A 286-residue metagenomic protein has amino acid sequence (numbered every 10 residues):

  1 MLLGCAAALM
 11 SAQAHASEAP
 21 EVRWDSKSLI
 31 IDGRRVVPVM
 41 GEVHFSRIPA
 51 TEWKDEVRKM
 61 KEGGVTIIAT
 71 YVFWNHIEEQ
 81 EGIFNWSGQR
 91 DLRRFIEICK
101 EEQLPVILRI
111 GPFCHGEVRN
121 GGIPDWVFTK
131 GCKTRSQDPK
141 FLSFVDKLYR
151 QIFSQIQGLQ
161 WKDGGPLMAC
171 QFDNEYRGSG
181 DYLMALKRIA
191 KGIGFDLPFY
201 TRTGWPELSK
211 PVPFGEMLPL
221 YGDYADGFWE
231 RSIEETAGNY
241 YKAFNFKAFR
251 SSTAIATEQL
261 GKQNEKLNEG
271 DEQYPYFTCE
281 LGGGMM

Functional and structural regions predicted by a protein language model:
M1-L9: Bacterial N-terminal signal peptides
A14-I67, E97, E101: N-terminal carbohydrate-binding accessory modules
A19, S46, G82-N85, Y176: A generic secondary-structure micro-motif detector that highlights 1-2 residue hydrophobic/ambivalent hotspots embedded
E42, I77-E78, T134: Glycine- and acidic
E42-H44, Y71, D173, R202: Conserved residues at the C-terminal ends of beta-strands
A50, K54, W86-R93, P139-D146 (+2 more regions): Non-membrane alpha-helical structural segments and their capping/turn regions in soluble enzymes
W53-N120, L186-L197: Aromatic-lined substrate-binding rim segments of carbohydrate-active enzymes
L108, P112-F144, R150-M286: Substrate-binding/catalytic cleft of secreted carbohydrate-active enzymes, primarily glycoside hydrolases
